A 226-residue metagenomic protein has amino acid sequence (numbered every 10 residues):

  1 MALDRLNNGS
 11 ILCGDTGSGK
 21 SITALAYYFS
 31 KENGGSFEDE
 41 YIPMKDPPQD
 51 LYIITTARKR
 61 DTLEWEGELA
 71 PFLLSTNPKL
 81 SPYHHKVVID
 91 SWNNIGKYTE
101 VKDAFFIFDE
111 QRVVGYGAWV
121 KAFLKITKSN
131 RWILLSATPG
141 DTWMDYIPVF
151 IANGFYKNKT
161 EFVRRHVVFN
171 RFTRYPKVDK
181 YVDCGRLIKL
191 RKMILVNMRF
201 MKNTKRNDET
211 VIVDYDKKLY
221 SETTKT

Functional and structural regions predicted by a protein language model:
M1-C13: Conserved pre-motif I regulatory segment
L6-N8, Y83-H84, G96-A104, T127: Short basic/glycine-enriched coil/helix segment immediately N-terminal to the Walker B
G17: Walker A (P-loop) phosphate-binding loop of P-loop NTPases
S21-Y28, E40-P71, G140-D145: Conserved Walker A/P-loop ATP-binding site and its immediately adjacent core in helicase/helicase-like ATPase domains
Q49-D50, F105, A122-N203: Conserved P-loop NTPase motor "coupling/switch" region that bridges the ATPase
T56, A70-E100: Inter-Walker segment of RecA-like/P-loop motor cores
D109-Q111: Walker B catalytic acidic pair
I133, M198-T226: Inter-lobe connector of SF1/SF2 helicase motors
